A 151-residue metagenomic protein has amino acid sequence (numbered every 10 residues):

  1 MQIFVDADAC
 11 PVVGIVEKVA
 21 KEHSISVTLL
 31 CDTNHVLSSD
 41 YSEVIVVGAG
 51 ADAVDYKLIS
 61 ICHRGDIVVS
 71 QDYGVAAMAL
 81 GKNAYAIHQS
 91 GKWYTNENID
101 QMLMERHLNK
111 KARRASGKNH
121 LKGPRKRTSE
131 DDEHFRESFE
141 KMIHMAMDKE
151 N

Functional and structural regions predicted by a protein language model:
Q2-N151: Nuclease catalytic cores that cleave nucleic-acid phosphodiester bonds, predominantly acidic two-metal-ion
